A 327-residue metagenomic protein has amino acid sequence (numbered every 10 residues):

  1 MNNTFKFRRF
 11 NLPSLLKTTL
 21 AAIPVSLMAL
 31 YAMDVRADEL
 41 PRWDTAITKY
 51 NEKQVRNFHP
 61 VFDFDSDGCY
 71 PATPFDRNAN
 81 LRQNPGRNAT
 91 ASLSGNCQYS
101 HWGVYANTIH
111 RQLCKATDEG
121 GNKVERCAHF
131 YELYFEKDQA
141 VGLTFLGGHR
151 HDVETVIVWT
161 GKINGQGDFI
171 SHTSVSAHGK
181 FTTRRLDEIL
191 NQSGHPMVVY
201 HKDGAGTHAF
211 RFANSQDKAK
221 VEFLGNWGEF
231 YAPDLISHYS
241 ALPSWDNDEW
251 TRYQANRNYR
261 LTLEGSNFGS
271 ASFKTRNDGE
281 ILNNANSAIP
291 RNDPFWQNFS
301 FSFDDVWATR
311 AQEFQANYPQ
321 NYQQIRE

Functional and structural regions predicted by a protein language model:
M1-S14: N-terminal secretory signal peptides that target proteins for export/translocation
N2, N164-F169: Short amphipathic alpha-helical segments with coiled-coil-like heptad repeat character
K17-A29: Bacterial N-terminal signal peptides
A37-D152, F169-E327: A domain-level signal for the mature, folded cores of soluble proteins
E154-V156: Extracytosolic low-complexity repeat regions of secreted or lipid-anchored proteins
W159-I163: Short beta-strand micro-motifs enriched in acidic
